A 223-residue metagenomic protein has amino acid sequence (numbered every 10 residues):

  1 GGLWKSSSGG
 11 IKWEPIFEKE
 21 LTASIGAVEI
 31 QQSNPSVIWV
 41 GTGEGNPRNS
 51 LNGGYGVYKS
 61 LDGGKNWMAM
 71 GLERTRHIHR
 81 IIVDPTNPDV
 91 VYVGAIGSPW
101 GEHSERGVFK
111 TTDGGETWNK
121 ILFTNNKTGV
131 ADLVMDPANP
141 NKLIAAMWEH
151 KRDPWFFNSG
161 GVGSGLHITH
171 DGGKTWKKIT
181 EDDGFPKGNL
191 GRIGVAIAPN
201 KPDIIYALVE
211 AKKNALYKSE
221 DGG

Functional and structural regions predicted by a protein language model:
G1-G223: Beta-propeller blade termini and top-face loops
